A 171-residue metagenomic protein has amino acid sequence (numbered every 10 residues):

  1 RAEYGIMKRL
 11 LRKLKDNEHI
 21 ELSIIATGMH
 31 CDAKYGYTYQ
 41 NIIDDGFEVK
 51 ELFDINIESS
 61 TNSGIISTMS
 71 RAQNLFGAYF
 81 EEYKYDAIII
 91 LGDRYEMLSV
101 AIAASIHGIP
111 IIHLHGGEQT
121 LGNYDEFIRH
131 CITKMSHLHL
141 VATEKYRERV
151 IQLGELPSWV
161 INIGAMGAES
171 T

Functional and structural regions predicted by a protein language model:
R1-C31: N-terminal subdomain of nucleotide-sugar transferases
E21-T68, L75: Conserved nucleotide-sugar phosphate-binding/catalytic loop shared by glycosyltransferases and other
S23-A26, I90, H113, N162: Structural beta-sheet core signal
H30-A33, M135-T171: A nucleotide-sugar donor-handling region in carbohydrate enzymes
G77-R94: Short N-terminal targeting/anchoring amphipathic segment
I89-I106: An aromatic- and histidine-rich active-site surface loop
A103-G117: Active-site proximal beta-strand in glycosyltransferases
T120-H137: A conserved, positively charged/aromatic
